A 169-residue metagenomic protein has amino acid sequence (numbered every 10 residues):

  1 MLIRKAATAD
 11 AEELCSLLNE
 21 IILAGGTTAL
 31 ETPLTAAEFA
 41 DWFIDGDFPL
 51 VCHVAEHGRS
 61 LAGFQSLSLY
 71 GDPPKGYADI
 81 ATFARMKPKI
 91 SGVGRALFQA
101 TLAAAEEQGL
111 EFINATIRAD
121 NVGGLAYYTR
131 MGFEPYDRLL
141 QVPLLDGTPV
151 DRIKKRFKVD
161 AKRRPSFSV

Functional and structural regions predicted by a protein language model:
L2-L14: A short beta-loop-alpha structural element at the N-terminal edge of CoA-dependent acyl/N-acetyltransferase catalytic
T8, E31-K87, F98-Q99, K158: Acetyl-CoA-dependent GNAT
S16-P33: Helix-loop element at the rim of GNAT/NAT acetyltransferase active sites that forms part of the acceptor-substrate
I90-A105, A126-R130: Conserved acetyl-CoA-binding loop-helix of GNAT-fold acetyltransferases
A105-I117: Conserved GNAT acetyl-CoA-binding A-motif
N114-R118, T129, E134-D151: Conserved catalytic-core motifs of GNAT/GCN5-like acyltransferases
Q141-V169: C-terminal "cap" of GNAT-fold acetyltransferases
